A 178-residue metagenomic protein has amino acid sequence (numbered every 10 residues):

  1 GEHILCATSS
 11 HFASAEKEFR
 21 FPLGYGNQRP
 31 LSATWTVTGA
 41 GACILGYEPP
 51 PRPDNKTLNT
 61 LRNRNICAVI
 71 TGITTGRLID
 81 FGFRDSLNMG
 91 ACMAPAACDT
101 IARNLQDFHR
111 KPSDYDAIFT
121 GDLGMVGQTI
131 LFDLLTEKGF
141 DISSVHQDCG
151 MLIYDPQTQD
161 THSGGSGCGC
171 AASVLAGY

Functional and structural regions predicted by a protein language model:
G1-E2, E48-P51, G90-A94, L105 (+1 more regions): Claisen-condensing/thiolase-fold acyl-transfer catalytic domains that form or cleave C-C bonds in fatty acid
G1-S10: A generic, well-ordered mixed alpha/beta core segment in the N-terminal half of proteins
S10-H11, T74-I79, F119-M125: Glycine-rich beta-alpha junction loops
S14-E18, G164-G165: N-terminal start-of-chain detector that recognizes signal peptides and the immediate post-cleavage beginning
E16-R20, I130-L131: Short acidic, glycine/serine/threonine-rich loops at helix termini
F19-Y25, L135-F140: A glycine- and small-aliphatic-rich helix-loop capping segment at beta-alpha/alpha-beta transitions that lines
F21-A102, D107, S144-T161: Condensing-enzyme catalytic core mediating Claisen C-C bond formation in acyl metabolism
K111-D114: Short acidic capping loops at alpha-helix termini that bridge into adjacent secondary structure
